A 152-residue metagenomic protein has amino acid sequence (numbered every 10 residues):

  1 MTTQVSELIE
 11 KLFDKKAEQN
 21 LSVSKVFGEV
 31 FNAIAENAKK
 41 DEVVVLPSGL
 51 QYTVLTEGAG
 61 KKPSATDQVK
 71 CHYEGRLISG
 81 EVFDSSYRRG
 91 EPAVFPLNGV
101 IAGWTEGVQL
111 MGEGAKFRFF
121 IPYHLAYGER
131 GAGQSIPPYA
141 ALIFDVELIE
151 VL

Functional and structural regions predicted by a protein language model:
M1-L152: Cross-family detector of peptidyl-prolyl cis-trans isomerase
